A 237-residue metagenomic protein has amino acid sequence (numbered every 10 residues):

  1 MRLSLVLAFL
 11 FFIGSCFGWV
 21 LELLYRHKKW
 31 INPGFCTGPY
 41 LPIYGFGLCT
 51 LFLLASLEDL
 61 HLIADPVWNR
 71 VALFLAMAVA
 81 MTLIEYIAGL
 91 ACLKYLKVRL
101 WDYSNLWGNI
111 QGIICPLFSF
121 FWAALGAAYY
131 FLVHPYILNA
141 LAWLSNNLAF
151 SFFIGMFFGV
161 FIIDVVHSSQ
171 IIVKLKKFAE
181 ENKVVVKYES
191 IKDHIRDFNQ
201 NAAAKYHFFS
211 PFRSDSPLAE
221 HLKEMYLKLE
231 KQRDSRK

Functional and structural regions predicted by a protein language model:
M1-K237: Aromatic-rich, lipid-facing transmembrane alpha helices and their immediate juxtamembrane interface loops in integral
